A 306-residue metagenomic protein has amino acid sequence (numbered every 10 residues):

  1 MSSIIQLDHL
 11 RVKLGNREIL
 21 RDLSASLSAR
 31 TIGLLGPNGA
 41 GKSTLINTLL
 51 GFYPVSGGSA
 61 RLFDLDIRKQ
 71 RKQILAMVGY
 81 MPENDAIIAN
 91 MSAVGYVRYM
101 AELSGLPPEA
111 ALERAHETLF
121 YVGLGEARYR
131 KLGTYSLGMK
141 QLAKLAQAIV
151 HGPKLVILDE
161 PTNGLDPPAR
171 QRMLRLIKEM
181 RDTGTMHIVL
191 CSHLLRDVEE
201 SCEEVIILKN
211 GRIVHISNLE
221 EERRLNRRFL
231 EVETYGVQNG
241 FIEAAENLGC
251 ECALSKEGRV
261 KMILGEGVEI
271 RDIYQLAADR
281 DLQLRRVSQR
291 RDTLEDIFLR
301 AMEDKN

Functional and structural regions predicted by a protein language model:
P37-G41: Walker A (P-loop) phosphate-binding loop of ABC-type ATPase nucleotide-binding domains
L50: Helix-to-loop junction immediately C-terminal to a conserved catalytic motif
G58-K69, Q73-I74: Conserved ABC transporter NBD signature motif
R98, E102, E109-A127: Conserved ABC ATPase "signature" region
V156-E160: Catalytic Walker B motif of ABC-type/P-loop ATPase nucleotide-binding domains
L174-L264: ABC transporter nucleotide-binding domain
